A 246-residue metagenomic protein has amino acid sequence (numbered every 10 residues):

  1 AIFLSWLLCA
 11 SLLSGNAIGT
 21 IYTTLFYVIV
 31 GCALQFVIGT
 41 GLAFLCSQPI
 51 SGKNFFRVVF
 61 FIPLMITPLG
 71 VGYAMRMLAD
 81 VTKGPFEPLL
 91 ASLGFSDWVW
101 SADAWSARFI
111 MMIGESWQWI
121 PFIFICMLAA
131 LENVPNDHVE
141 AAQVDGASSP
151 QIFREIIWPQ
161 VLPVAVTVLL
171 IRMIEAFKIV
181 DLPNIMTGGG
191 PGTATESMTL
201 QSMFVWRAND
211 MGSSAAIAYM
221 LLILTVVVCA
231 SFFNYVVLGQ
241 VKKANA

Functional and structural regions predicted by a protein language model:
A1-A246: A structural signal for multi-pass alpha-helical bundles of membrane permease subunits that mediate small-molecule
